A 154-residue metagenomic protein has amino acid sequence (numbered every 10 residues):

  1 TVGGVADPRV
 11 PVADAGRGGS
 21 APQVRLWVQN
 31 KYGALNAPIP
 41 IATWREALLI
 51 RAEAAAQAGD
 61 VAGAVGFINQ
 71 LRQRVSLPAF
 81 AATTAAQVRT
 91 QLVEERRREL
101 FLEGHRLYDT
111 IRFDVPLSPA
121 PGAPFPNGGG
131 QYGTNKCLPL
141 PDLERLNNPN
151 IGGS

Functional and structural regions predicted by a protein language model:
T1-S154: Acidic/polar-rich alpha-helix caps and helix-coil junctions
